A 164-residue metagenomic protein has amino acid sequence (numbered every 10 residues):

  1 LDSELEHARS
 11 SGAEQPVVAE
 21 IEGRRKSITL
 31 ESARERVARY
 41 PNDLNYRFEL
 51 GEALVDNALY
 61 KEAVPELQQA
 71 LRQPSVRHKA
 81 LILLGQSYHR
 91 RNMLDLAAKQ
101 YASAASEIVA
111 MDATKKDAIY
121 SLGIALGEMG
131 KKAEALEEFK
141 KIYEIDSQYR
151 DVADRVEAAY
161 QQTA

Functional and structural regions predicted by a protein language model:
L1-E6, S10, Y101-S106, K132-R150 (+1 more regions): TPR/TPR-like (Sel1-like) alpha-helical repeat modules
